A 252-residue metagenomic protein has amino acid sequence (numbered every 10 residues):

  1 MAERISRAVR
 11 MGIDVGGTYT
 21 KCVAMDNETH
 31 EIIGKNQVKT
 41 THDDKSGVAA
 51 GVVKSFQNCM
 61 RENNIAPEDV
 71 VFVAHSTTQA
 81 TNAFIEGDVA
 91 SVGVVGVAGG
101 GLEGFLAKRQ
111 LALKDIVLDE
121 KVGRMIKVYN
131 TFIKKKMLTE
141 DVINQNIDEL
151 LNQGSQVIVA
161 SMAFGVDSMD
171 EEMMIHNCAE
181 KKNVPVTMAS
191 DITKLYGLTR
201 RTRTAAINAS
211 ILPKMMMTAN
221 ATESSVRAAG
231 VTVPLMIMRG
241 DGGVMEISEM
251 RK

Functional and structural regions predicted by a protein language model:
A2-K252: N-terminally biased helix-coil "hinge/interface" segments that flank
